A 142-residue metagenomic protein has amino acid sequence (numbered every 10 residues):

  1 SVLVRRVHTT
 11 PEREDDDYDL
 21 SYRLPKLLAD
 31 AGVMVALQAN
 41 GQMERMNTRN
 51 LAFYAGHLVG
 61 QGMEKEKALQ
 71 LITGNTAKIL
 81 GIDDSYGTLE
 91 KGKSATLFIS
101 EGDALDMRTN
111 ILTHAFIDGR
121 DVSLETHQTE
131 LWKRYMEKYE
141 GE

Functional and structural regions predicted by a protein language model:
S1-R6, D15, E130, R134: Extracytoplasmic and endomembrane cell-envelope/extracellular-matrix remodeling and assembly machinery
R5-S100: His/Asp/Glu-enriched, well-ordered alpha-helical/loop segment that forms or immediately abuts the divalent-metal
G41, E137-K138: Metal-coordinating catalytic core of metallo-dependent amide/deamination hydrolases
E90-Y135: C-terminal cap of metal-dependent C-N hydrolases
E140-E142: Short, solvent-exposed mixed-charge patches
